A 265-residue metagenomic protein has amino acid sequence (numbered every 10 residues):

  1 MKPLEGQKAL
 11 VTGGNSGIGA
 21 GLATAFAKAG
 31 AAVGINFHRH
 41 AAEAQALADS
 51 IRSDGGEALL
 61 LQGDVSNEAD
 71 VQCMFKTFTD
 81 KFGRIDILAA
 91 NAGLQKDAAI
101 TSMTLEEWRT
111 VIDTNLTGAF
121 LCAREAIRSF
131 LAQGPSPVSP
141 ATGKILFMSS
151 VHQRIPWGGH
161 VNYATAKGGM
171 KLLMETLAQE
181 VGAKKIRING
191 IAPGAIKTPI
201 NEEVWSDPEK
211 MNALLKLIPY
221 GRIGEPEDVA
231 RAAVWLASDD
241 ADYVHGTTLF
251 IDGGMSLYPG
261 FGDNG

Functional and structural regions predicted by a protein language model:
N15-G17: Conserved glycine-rich cofactor-binding loop
R84, G182, R187, V244-G246: Short, small/polar-rich loop/turn modules that mediate ligand/substrate recognition or access, typified
A99-I100, E107-I112, L214: Substrate-binding pocket helix/loop in short-chain dehydrogenase/reductase
A123, A166: Active-site helix of classical SDR
R128, Q179-E180, D242: Alpha-helical segment proximal to the catalytic Tyr-Lys
S150: Residue(s) in the substrate-gating loop at a strand-loop-helix junction that position the organic substrate next
I155, V234, H245-G265: Short C-terminal tail/terminal secondary-structure segment of NAD(P)H-dependent dehydrogenase/reductase domains
